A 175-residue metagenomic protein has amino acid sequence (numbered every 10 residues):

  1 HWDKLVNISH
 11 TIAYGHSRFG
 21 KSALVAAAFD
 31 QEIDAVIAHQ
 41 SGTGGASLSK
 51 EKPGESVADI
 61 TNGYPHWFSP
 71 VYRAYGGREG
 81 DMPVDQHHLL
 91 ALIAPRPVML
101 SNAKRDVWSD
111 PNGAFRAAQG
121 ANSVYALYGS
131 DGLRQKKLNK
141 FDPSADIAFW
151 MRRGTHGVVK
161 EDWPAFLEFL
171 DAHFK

Functional and structural regions predicted by a protein language model:
H1-F19, I33: Gly/Ser-rich "nucleophile elbow"/oxyanion-hole loop immediately N-terminal to the catalytic nucleophile in hydrolases
S22-A26: Hydrolases whose catalytic domains are alpha/beta-hydrolase-1, hotdog thioesterase, or metallo-beta-lactamase-like
A28-A35: Conserved hydrolase catalytic core segment
A38-L89, A114-Q135: Mobile cap/lid helix-loop segments that gate and shape the active-site cleft of serine hydrolases
G63, Q119-K175: C-terminal catalytic histidine-bearing segment of alpha/beta-hydrolase fold enzymes
L92-V98, P143-I147: Short, proline-enriched alpha-helix->beta-strand connector loops that line the catalytic pocket of alpha/beta-hydrolase
A94-P111, R152-T155: Conserved strand-to-loop "acid loop" that flanks and positions the catalytic carboxylate
V107-A117, V159-D162: Conserved alpha/beta-hydrolase "acid-adjacent" motif
